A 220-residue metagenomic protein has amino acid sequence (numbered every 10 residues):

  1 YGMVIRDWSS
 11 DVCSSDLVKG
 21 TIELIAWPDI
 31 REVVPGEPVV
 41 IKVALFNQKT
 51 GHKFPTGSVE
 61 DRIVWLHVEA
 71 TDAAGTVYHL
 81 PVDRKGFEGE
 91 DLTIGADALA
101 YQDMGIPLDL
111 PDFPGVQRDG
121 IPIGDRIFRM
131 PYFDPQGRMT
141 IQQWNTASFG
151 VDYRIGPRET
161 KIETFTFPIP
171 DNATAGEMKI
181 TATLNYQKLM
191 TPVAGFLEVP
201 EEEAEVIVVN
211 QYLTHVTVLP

Functional and structural regions predicted by a protein language model:
Y1-W8, V12: Single conserved hydrophobic/aromatic residue that forms the stacking wall/gate of nucleotide- or nucleobase-binding
P35-P38, R158-T160: Solvent-exposed, conformationally flexible loop/turn segments
L45-S58: Short amphipathic, basic-aromatic surface patches that mediate peripheral association with negatively charged
T50, N185-G195: Short acidic/polar inter-strand loop motif in beta-rich domains
V64, E177-L189: Internal, hydrophobic beta-strand segments that form the core of beta-sheet-rich folds
D91-E163: Extended, solvent-exposed segments with strong compositional bias
P168-T174: Short, surface-exposed loop/turn segments at beta-strand-coil junctions that are enriched for proline with nearby
V193-P220: Short beta-strand elements
